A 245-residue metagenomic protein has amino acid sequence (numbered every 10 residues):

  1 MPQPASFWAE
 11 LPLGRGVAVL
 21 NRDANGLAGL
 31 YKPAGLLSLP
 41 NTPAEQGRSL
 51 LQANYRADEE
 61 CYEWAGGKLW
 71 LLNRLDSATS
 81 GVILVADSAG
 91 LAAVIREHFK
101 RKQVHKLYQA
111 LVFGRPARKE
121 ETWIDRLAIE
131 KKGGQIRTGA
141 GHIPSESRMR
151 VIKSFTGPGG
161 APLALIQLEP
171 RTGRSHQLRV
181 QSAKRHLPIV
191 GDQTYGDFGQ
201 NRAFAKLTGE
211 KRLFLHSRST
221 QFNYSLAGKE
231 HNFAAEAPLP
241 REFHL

Functional and structural regions predicted by a protein language model:
M1-L245: RNA pseudouridine synthases
